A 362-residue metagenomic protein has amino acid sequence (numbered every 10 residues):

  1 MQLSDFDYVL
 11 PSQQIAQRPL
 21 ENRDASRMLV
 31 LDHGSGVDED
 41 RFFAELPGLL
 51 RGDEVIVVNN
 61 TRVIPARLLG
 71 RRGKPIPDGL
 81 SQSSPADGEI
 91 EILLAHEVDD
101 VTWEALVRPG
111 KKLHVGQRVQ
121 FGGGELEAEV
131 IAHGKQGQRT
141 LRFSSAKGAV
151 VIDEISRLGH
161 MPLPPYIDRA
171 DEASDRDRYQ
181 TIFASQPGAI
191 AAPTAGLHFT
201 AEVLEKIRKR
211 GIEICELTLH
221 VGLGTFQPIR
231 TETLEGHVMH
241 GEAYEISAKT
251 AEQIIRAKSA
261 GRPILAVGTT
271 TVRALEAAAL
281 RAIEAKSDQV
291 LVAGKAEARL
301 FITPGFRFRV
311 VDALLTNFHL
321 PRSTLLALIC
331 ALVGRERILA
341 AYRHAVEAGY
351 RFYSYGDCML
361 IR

Functional and structural regions predicted by a protein language model:
M1-R362: Surface-exposed, charge/polar-rich loops and edge strands
